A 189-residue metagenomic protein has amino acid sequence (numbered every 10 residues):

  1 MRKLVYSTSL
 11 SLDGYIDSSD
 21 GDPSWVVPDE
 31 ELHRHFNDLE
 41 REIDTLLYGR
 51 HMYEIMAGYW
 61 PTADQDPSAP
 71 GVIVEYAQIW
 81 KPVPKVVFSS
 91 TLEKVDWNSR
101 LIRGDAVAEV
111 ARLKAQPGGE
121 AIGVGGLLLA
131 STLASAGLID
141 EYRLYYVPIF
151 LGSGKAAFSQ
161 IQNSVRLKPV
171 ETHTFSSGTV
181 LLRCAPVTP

Functional and structural regions predicted by a protein language model:
M1-P189: Enzymes that bind and transform nitrogen-containing heteroaromatic metabolites
